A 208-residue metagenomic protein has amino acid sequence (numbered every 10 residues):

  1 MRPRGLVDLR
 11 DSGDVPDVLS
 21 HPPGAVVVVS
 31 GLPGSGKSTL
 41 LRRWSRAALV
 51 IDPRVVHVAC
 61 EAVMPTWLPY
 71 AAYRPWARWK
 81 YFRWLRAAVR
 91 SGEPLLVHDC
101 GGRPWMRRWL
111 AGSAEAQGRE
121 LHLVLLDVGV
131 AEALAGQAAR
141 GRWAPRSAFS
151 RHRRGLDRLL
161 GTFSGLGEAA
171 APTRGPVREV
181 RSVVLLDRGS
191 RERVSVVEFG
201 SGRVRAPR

Functional and structural regions predicted by a protein language model:
M1-L19: N-terminal pre-Walker A segment at the start of P-loop NTPase domains
R2, P22-A25, L40: RNase H-like, metal-dependent ribonuclease domains
P16-G24, A88-V89: Phosphate-binding P-loop
V27-S30, S35-T39, R43, A47 (+1 more regions): Conserved GTP-binding G-domain of TRAFAC-class P-loop NTPases and closely related GTPase folds
S35-E93, E132-L134: Conserved substrate/cofactor phosphate-moiety recognition/catalytic segment in nucleotide-dependent phosphotransferases
V55-H57, G102, D127-E132, S190-R191: Conserved nucleotide-binding/hydrolysis micro-motifs of P-loop NTPases
Y73-L121: Glycine-rich phosphate-binding loop used to anchor ATP phosphates in small-molecule kinases, encompassing both
Q117-G136: Conserved phosphate-donor/acceptor-positioning beta-strand/loop module used by diverse small-molecule
